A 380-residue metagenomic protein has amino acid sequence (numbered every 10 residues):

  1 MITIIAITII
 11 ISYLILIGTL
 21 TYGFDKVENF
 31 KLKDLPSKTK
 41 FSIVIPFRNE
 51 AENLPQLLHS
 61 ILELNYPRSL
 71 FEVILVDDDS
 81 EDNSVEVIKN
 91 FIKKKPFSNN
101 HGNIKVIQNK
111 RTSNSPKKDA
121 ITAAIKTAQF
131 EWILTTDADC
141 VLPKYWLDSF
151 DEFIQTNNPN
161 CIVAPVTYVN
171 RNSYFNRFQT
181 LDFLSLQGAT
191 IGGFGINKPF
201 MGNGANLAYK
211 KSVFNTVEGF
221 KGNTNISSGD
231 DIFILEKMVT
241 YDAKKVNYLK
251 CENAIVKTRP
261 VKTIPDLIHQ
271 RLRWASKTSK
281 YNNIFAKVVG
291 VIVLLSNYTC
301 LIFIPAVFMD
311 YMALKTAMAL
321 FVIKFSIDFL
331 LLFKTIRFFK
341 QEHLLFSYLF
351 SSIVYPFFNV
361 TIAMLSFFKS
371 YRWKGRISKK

Functional and structural regions predicted by a protein language model:
M1-S37, T180: N-terminal membrane-anchoring/stem segments of glycan-assembly enzymes
L35, A286-S370: Membrane-embedded multi-pass helical conduit in multi-pass membrane proteins, especially envelope-biosynthetic
S60-L70: Short, acidic, metal-binding catalytic loop of nucleotide-sugar glycosyltransferases
D77-V87, R111-S113, C140: A conserved acidic beta->alpha catalytic loop
N83, A138-F153: Acidic donor-binding/catalytic loop of UDP-sugar-dependent glycosyltransferases, especially processive GT2
K110-A128: Glycine-rich, basic loop-to-helix element that forms the pyrophosphate-binding segment of sugar-nucleotide handling
I133: Short aromatic/hydrophobic "clamp" motif used to bind/position activated sugar donors
I154-Q187, N215, K221-A286: Catalytic donor/gating beta->alpha subdomain of glycosyltransferases that bind UDP-sugars
